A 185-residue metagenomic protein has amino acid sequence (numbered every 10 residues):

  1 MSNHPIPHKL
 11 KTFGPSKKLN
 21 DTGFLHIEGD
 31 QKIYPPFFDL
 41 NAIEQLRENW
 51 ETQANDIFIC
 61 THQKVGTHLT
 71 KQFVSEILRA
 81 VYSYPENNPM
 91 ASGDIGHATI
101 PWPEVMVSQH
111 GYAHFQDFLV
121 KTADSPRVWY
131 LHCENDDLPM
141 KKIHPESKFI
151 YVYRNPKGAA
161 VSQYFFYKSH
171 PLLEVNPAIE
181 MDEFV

Functional and structural regions predicted by a protein language model:
M1-V185: PAPS-dependent sulfotransferase catalytic domain
